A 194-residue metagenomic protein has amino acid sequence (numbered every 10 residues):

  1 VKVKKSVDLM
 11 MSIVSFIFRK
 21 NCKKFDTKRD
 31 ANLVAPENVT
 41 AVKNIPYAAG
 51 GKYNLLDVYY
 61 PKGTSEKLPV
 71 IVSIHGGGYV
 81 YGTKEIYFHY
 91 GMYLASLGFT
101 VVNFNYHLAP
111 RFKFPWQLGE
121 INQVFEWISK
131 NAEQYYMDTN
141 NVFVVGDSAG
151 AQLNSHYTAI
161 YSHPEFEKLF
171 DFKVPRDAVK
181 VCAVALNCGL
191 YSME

Functional and structural regions predicted by a protein language model:
V1-T27: N-terminal membrane-anchoring alpha-helices
F18-E66: N-terminal cap/lid segment of alpha/beta-hydrolase-fold proteins
D57, V102, A183: Rossmann-like NAD(H)/NADP(H) cofactor-binding core
K67-G77: Short beta-strand element of the alpha/beta-hydrolase
V70, G98-V102: A fold-wide structural signal in alpha/beta-hydrolase
G82-Y90, V102-N141: Catalytic nucleophile-loop/oxyanion-hole region of alpha/beta-hydrolase and closely related hydrolase-like folds
A95: Conserved ATPase "switch" residues in P-loop NTPase domains
E126-E194: Primarily recognizes the serine-hydrolase "nucleophile elbow" in alpha/beta-hydrolase and SGNH/GDSL folds
